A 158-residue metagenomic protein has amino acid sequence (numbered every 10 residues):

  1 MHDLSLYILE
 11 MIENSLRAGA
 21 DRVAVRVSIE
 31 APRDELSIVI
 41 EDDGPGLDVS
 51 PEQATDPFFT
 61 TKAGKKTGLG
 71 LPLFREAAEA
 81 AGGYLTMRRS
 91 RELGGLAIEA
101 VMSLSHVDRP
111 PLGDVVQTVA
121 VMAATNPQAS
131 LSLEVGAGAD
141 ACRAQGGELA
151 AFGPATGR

Functional and structural regions predicted by a protein language model:
H2, L6-Y7, E13-G68, P72-D108 (+1 more regions): Conserved beta-strand-loop-beta-strand hairpin that lines the nucleotide-binding pocket of ATP/GTP-utilizing enzymes
L104-R158: N-terminal assembly/transducer modules of large multi-domain enzymes, emphasizing dimerization/partner-binding
